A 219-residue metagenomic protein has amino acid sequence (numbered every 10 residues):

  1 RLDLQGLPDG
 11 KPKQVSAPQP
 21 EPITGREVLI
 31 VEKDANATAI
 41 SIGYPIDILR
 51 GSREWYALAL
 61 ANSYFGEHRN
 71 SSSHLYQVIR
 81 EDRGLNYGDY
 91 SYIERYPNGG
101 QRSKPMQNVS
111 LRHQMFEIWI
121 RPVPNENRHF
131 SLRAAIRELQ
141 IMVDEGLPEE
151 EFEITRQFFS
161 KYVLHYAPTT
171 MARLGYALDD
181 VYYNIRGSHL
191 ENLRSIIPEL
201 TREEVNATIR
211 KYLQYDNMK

Functional and structural regions predicted by a protein language model:
R1, N217-K219: Non-catalytic, conformational "gating/processing" segments within enzyme and secreted inhibitor domains
R1-L2, S131-R137: Short amphipathic alpha-helices in soluble, non-transmembrane regions that often serve as interface/regulatory elements
L4-S52, E67-H129, E151-F158, A172-Y176 (+1 more regions): Non-catalytic beta-strand/loop surface segments
F116-I120, Q140-D144, H189-R194: Short beta-alpha connecting loops at secondary-structure transitions that line or flank enzyme active sites
R133, G146-E153: Extended C-terminal subregions enriched in glycine
A177-L193, I197: C-terminal, helix-dominated tail/subdomain
